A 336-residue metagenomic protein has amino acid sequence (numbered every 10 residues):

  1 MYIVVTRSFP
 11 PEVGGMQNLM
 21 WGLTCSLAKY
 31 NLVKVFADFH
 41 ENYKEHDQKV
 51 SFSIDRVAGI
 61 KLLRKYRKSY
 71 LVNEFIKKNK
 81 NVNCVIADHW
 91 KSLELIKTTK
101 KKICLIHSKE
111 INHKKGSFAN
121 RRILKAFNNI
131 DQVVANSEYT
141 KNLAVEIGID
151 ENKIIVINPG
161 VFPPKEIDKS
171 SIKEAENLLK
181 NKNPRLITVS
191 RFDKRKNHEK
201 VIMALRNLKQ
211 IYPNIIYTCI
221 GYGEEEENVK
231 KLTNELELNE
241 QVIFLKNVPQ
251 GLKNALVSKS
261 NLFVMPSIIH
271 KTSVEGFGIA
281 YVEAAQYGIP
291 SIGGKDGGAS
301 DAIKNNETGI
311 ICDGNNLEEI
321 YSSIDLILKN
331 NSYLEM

Functional and structural regions predicted by a protein language model:
T6-V13, L19-R64: N-terminal strand-loop element at the rim of the active site of nucleotide-sugar-dependent glycosyltransferases
I86-S92: Short His-centered aromatic/hydrophobic patch
K114-S117, V145, V161-N177: Acidic anion/phosphate-binding donor-loop and adjacent secondary structure in glycosyltransferase catalytic cores
V134, L178-K196, I202-L205: Conserved donor-binding/catalytic core segment of Leloir-type glycosyltransferases
Y139, G160: Carbohydrate-associated surface elements
I220, K230-G251: Nucleotide-activated donor-binding/catalytic signature segment of Leloir-type glycosyltransferases, i.e., the conserved
S258-S273, I289: Acidic donor-binding loop of glycosyltransferase active sites
K304-N306, I310-E318, D325-S332: Conserved acidic donor-binding segment of nucleotide-sugar-dependent glycosyltransferases
